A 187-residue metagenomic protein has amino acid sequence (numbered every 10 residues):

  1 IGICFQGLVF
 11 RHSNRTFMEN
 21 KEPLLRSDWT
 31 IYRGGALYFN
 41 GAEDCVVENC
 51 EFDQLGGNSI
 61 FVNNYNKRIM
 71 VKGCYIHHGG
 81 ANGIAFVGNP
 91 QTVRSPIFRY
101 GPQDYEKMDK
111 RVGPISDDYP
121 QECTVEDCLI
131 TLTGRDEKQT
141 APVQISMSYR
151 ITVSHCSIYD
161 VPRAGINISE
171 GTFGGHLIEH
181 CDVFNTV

Functional and structural regions predicted by a protein language model:
I1, F17-M18, G35-G41, N58-Y65 (+4 more regions): Glycine-rich beta-solenoid repeat tracts in large extracellular/virion proteins
I1-I31: Right-handed parallel beta-helix/beta-spiral solenoid domain characteristic of secreted/periplasmic
G2-H12, E43-G57, N66-A81, V93-R111 (+3 more regions): Right-handed parallel beta-helix
C4, P23-R26, V62, F86 (+1 more regions): Non-transmembrane, interaction-prone segments in cytosolic or luminal domains
L25-D28, Q103-E106, Q144: A generic structural signal for ordered alpha-helices
